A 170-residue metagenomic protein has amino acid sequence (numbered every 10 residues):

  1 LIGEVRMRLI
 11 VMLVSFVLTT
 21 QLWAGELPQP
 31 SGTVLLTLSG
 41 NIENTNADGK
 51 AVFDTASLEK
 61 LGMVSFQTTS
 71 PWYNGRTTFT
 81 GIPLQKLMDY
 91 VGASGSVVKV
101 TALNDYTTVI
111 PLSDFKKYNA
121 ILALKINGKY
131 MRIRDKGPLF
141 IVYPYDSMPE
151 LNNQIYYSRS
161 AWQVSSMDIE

Functional and structural regions predicted by a protein language model:
I2-I10: Positively charged n-region of N-terminal signal peptides that target proteins for export
G3, G25-E170: N-terminal intrinsically disordered, low-complexity segments enriched in P/E/S/T
V11-Q21: Bacterial N-terminal signal peptides
